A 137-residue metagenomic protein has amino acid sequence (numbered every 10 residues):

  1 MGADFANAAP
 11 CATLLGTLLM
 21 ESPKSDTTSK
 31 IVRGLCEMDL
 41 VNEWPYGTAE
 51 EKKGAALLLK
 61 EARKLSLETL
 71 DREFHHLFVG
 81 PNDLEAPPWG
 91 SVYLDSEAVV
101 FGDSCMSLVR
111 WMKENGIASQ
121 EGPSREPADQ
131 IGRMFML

Functional and structural regions predicted by a protein language model:
M1-L137: Charged, alpha-helix-forming regions
